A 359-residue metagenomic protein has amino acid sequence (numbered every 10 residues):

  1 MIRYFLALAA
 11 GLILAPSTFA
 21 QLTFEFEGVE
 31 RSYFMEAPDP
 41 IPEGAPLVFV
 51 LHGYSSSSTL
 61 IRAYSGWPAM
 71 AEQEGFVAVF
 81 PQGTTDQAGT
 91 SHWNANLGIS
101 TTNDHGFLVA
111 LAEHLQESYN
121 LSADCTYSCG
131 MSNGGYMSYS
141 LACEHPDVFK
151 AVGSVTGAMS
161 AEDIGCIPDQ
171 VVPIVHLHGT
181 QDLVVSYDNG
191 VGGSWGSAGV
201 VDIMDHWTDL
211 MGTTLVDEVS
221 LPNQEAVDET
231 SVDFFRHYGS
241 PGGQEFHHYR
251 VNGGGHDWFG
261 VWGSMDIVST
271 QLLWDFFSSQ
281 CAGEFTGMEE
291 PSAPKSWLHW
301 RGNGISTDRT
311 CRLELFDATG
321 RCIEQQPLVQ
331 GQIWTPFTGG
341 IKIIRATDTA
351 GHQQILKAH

Functional and structural regions predicted by a protein language model:
Y4-L14: Sec-dependent N-terminal signal peptides
T18-L47, T59, Q73, C125-G153 (+6 more regions): A domain-start/cap signature at the N-terminus of enzymes
F24-A37, P42-Y127, M137-S140, E144 (+1 more regions): Serine-hydrolase catalytic machinery in alpha/beta-hydrolase-like enzymes
F49-S55, T156, H178-G179, N252: The conserved beta1-alpha1 loop
K150-T230, R236-G242: The feature captures the conserved acid-bearing segment of alpha/beta-hydrolase catalytic domains
T214, S279-C311, K357: Residue-level detector of functionally pivotal "anchor" positions at catalytic/ligand-binding pockets or at interdomain
S292, W300-G302, Q325, G339-H359: C-terminal tail/sorting-segment detector
F316-I323, K342: Short, glycine-anchored, charge-dense loop/turn motifs used at functional sites
